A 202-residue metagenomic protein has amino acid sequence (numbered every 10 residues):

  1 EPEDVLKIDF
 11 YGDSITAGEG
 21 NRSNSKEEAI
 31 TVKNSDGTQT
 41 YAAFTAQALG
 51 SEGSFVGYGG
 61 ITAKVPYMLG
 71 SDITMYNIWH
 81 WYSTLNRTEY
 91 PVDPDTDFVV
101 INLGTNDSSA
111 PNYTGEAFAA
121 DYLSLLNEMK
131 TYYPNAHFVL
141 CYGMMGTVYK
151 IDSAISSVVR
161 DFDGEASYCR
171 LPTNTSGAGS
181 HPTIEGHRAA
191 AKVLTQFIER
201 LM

Functional and structural regions predicted by a protein language model:
E1-G37, M202: N-terminal secretory targeting modules
K7-Y11, T16, G53-G57, D97-N102 (+2 more regions): Structural recognition of the beta-strand scaffold that forms the well-ordered cores of secreted hydrolase catalytic
N21, K26-A119, M145-D152, H181: Conserved SGNH/GDSL esterase-like catalytic core that processes O-acyl groups on lipids and polysaccharides
N106, Y132, V139-G143, D161-G164 (+1 more regions): Conserved catalytic region of serine esterases and O-acyltransferases that act on ester linkages in lipids
F118, Y122, H187: Aromatic/hydrophobic pocket-lining residues that form the small-molecule binding cavity in soluble enzyme cores
Y122-N127, D152-S156: Generic structural signal for well-ordered alpha-helices, preferentially at hydrophobic/aromatic core positions
N135-H137, G146, E165-Y168, P172 (+2 more regions): Extended, charge-rich intrinsically disordered regulatory tails
G179-M202: Histidine-centered active-site loop/cap adjacent to the catalytic His in serine esterases/O-acetyl transfer systems
